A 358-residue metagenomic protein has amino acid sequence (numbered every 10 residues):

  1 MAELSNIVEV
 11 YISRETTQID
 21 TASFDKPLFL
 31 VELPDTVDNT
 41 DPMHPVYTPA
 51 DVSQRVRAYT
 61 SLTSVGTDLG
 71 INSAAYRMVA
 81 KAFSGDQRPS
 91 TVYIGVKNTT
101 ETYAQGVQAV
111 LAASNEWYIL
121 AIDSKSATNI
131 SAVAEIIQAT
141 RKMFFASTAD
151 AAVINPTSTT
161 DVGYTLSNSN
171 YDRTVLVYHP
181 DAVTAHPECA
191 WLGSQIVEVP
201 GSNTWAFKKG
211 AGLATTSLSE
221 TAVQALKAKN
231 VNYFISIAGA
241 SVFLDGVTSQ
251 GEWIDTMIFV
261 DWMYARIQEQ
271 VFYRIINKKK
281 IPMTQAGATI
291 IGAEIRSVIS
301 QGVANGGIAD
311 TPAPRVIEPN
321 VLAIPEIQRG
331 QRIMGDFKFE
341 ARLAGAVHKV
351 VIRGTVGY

Functional and structural regions predicted by a protein language model:
M1-Y358: Surface-exposed assembly/interface segments
